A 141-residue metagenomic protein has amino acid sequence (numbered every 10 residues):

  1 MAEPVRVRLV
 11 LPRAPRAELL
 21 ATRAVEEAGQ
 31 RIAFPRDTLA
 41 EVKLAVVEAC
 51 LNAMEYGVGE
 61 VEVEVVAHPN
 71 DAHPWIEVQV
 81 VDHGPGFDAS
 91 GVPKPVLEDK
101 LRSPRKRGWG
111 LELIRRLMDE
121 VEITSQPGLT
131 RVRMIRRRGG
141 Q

Functional and structural regions predicted by a protein language model:
M1-R8, M54-Q141: Conserved beta-strand-loop-beta-strand hairpin that lines the nucleotide-binding pocket of ATP/GTP-utilizing enzymes
R8-L20: STAS-typified acidic loop motif
L19, R23-V47, P69, S103-K106: Conserved short strand/loop->alpha-helix "switch" segment adjacent to the catalytic nucleotide/phosphoryl-transfer site
A45-V46, C50, M54-Y56: Short, well-structured hydrophobic secondary-structure segments
